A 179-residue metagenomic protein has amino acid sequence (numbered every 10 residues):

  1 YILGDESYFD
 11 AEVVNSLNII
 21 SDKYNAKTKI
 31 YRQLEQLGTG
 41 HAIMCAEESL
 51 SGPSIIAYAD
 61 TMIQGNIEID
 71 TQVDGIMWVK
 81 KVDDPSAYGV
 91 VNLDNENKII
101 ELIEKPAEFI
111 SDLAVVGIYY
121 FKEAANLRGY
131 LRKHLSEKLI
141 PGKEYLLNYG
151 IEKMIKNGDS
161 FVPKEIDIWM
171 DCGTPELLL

Functional and structural regions predicted by a protein language model:
Y1-I56: Conserved N-terminal catalytic core of the sugar/cofactor nucleotidyltransferase
I19-N25, N92-L93, E152-K156: Short, conserved catalytic or adaptor-binding loops enriched in Gly and charged residues
A26, E48-P53, I69-I76, N157-D159: Short glycine/proline-enriched coil/turn segments at helix->beta-strand junctions
K27-K29, K98, S160-V162: Conserved beta-strand segments of alpha/beta enzyme cores
E35-T39, D84, W169-D171: A short acidic, often aromatic-flanked loop/helix-cap motif at beta-alpha or helix-coil junctions that lines enzyme
A59: Short acidic donor-binding/metal-coordinating loop in glycosyltransferase active sites
M62-K138: Conserved core of the sugar-phosphate nucleotidyltransferase
L113-L179: Conserved alpha/beta core of the MobA/IspD/sugar-nucleotide pyrophosphorylase nucleotidyltransferase superfamily
